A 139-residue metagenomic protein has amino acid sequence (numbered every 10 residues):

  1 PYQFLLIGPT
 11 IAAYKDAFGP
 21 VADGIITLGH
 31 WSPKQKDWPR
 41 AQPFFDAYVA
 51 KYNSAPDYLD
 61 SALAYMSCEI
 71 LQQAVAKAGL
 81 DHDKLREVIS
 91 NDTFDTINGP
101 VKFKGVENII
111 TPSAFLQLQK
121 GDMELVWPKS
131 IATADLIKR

Functional and structural regions predicted by a protein language model:
P1-R139: Extracytosolic ligand-binding ectodomains
